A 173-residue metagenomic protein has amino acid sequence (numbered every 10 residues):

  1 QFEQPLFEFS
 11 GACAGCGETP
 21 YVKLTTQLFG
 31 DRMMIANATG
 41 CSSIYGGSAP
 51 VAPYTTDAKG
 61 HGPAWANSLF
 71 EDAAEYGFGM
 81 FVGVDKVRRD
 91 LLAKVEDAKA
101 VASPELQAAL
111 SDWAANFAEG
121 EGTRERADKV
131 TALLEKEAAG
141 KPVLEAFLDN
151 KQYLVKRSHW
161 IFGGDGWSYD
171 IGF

Functional and structural regions predicted by a protein language model:
Q1-F173: Cofactor-binding active-site loop characterized by glycine-rich and histidine/acidic residues
